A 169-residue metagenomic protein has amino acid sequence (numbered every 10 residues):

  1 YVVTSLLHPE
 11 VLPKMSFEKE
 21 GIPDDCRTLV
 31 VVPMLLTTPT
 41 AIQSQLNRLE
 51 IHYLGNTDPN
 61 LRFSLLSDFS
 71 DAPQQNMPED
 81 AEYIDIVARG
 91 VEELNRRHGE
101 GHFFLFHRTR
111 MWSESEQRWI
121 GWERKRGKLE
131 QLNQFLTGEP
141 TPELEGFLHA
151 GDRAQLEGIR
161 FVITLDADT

Functional and structural regions predicted by a protein language model:
Y1-P9: Transmembrane alpha-helices and immediately adjacent membrane-cytoplasm interface residues in multi-pass integral
V11-T169: Internal catalytic domains of large membrane-associated glycosyltransferases
